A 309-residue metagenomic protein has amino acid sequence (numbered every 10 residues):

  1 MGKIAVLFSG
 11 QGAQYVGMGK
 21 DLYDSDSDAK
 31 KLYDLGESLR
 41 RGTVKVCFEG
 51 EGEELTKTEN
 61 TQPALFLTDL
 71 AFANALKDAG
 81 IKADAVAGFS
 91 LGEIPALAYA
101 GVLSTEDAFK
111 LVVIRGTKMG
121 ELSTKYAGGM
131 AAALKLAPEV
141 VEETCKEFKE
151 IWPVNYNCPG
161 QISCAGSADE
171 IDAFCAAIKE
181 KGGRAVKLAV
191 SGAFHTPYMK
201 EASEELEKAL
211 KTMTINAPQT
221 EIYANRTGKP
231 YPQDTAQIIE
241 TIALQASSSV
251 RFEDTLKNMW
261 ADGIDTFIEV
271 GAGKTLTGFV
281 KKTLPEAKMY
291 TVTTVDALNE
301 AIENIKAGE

Functional and structural regions predicted by a protein language model:
G2-V140, L188, T266-V295: FabD-like malonyl-/acyl-CoA
Q11-A13, S38-R41, G101-S247: Alpha/beta catalytic cores of group-transfer enzymes, especially the acyltransferase/condensing modules of polyketide
E54, A193-F194, G228-Y231, V295-E300: A short acidic, often aromatic-flanked loop/helix-cap motif at beta-alpha or helix-coil junctions that lines enzyme
K77, W260-A261: Non-catalytic positions within long, well-ordered alpha-helices that form the structural scaffold/packing of enzyme
A79-G80, E180-K181, T212-I215, L284-A287 (+1 more regions): Short helix-capping segments at alpha-helix termini
I171, T277, N299: Short alpha-helix immediately C-terminal to the canonical SAM-binding loop
T227, K288-E309: Short, flexible loop segments at boundaries between secondary-structure elements
E253-K257: Short hydrophobic/charged patches on amphipathic alpha-helices used for structural packing and interfaces
